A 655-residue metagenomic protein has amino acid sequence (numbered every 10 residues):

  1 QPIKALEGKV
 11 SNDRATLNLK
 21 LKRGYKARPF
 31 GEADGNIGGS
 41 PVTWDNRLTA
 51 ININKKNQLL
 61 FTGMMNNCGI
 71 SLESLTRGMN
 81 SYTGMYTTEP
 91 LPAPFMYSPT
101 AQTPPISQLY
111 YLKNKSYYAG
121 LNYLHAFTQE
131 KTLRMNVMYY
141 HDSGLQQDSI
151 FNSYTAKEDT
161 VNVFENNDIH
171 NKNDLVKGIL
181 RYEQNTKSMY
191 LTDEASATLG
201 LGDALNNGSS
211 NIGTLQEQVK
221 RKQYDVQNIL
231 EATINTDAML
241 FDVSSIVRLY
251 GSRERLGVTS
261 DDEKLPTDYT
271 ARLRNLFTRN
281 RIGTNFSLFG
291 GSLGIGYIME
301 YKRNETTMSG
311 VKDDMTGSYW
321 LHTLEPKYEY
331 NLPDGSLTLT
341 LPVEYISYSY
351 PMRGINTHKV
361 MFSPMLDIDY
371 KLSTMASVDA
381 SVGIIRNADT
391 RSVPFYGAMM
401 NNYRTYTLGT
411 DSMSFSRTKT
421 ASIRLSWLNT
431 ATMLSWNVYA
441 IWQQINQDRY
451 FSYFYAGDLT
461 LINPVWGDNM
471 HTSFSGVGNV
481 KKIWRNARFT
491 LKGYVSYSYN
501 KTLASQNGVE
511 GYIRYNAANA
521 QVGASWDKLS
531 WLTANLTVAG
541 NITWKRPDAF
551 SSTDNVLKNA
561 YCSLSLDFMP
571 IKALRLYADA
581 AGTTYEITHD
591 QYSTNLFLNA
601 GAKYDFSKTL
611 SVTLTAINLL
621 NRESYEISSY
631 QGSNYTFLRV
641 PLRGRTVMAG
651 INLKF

Functional and structural regions predicted by a protein language model:
Q1-L201, E217-I246, N285-G290, D367-M375 (+12 more regions): Membrane-proximal, glycine/serine-rich, low-complexity loop/turn segments characteristic of large bacterial
L6-G8, L72-G78, L145-N162, D203-I212 (+11 more regions): Outer-membrane beta-barrel translocator domains and adjoining extracellular loop/strand segments of Gram-negative
K9, S40, Y111-K113, D168-D174 (+11 more regions): Replace "Gram-negative outer membrane beta-barrel proteins" with "bacterial and organellar outer membrane beta-barrel
R28-G39, L59-M65, L341-S349, G409-D411 (+5 more regions): Transmembrane beta-strand segments that form the barrel wall of outer-membrane beta-barrel proteins
A93-Y97, S336-E344, G397: Active-site-adjacent bridging/hinge elements
L124-D142, H170-R353, P364, K371 (+4 more regions): Face-selective signature of the C-terminal outer-membrane beta-barrel domain
S414-T420, A440-Y453, L459, N463-N479: Signature for the C-terminal beta-barrel architecture of outer-membrane proteins
N519-I542, D548-F655: Conserved C-terminal beta-signal and adjacent last beta-strands/turns of outer-membrane beta-barrel proteins
